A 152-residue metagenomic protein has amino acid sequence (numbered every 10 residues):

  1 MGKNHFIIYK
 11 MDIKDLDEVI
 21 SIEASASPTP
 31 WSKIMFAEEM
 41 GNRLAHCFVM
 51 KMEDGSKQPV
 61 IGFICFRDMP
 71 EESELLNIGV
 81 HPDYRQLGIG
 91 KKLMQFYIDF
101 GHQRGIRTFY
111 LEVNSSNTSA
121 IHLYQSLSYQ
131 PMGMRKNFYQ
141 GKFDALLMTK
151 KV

Functional and structural regions predicted by a protein language model:
M1-K3: Short, conserved catalytic or adaptor-binding loops enriched in Gly and charged residues
F6, K10-D83, M94-F100, R104 (+1 more regions): Acetyl-CoA-dependent GNAT
H81, R85, E112-S116: Residue-level recognition of the GNAT/N-acetyltransferase active site
Q86-D99, H122-S126: Conserved acetyl-CoA-binding loop-helix of GNAT-fold acetyltransferases
R107, N114-T118, L127, N137-V152: C-terminal "cap" of GNAT-fold acetyltransferases
Q125-G133: Conserved acetyl-CoA-binding loop of GNAT-fold acetyltransferases
